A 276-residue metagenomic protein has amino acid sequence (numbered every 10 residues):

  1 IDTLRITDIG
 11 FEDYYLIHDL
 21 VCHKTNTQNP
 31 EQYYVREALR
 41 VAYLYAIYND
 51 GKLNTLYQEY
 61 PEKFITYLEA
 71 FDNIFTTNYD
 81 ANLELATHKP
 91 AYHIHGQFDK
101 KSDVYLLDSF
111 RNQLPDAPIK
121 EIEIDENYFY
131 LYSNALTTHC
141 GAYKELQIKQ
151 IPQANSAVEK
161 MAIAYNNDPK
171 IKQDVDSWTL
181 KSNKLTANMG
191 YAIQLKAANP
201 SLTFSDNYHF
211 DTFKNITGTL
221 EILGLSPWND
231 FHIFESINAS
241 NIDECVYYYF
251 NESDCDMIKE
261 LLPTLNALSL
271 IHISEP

Functional and structural regions predicted by a protein language model:
I1-D72, T77-A86, H95, K101: Gly/serine-rich nucleotide phosphate-binding loop at the start of the catalytic core of nucleotide/ADP-ribose-handling
Y60, T66-A187: Extended, H/D-rich, highly charged conserved domains that either
N73, T219-E221, E244: Structural motif
Y79-E84, N229-F234, C255: Short, well-ordered alpha-helical microsegments
A86-H88, E235-I237, C255-L268: Short, aromatic/basic amphipathic alpha-helical patches
K196-E221, L225-N238: A short, acidic, amphipathic alpha-helical segment used as a generic capping/interface helix at domain edges
E244-E252: Short internal beta-strands
L268-P276: Residue-level detector of conserved catalytic or cofactor/ligand-binding positions in enzyme active sites
